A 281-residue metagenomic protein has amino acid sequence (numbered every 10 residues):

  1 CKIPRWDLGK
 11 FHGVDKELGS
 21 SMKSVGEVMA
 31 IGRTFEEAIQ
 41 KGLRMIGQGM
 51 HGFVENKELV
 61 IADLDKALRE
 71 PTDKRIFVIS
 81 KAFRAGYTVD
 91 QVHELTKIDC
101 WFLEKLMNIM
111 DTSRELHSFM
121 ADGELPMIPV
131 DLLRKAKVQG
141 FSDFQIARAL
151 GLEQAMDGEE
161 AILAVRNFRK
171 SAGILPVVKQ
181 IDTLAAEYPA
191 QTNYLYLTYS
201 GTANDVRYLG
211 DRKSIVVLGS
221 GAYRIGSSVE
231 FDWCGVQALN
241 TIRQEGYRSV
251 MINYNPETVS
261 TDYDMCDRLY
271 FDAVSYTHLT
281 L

Functional and structural regions predicted by a protein language model:
C1-N56: Glycine-rich active-site loop/lid that clamps phosphate-bearing ligands
G9-H12, I39-Q40, V54, F144-Q145 (+3 more regions): Short helix/loop capping segments that flank catalytic or ligand/cofactor-binding pockets
G19-S20, P71, V206-L209: Replace "in large, NTP-powered and nucleic-acid-processing enzymes" with "in large, NTP-powered factors and other
S20-M22, K57-D63, R114, I215-G226 (+1 more regions): Gly-rich Lys/Arg/Thr-decorated short loops/hinges at beta-loop-alpha junctions or inter-strand turns that position
R33-R75, I79-A85, Q91-I128, L132-P189 (+1 more regions): Terminal amphipathic helices with adjacent charged low-complexity linkers/tails
R169-E257: Non-catalytic terminal/interface segments that mediate subunit docking, oligomerization, and allosteric communication
L269-S275: Short acidic-hydrophobic, aromatic-tinged amphipathic segments that line or gate anion-handling sites
Y276-L281: Conserved small/polar residues in nucleotide/adenosyl-binding loops
